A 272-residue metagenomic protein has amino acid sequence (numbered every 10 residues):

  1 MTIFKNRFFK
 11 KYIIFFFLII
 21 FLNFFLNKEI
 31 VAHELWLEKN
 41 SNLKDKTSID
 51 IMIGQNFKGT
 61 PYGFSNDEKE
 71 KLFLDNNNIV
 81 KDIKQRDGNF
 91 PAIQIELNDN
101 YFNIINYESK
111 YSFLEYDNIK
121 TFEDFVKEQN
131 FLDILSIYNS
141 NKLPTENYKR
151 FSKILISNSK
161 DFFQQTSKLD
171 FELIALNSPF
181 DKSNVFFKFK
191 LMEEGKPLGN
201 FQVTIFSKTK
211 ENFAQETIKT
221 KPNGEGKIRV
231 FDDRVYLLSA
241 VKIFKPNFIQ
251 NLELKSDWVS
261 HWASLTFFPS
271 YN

Functional and structural regions predicted by a protein language model:
M1-F9: N-terminal secretory signal peptides that target proteins for export/translocation
F15-F24: Bacterial N-terminal signal peptides
V31-K46, F125-F187, M192-P197, T209-E211 (+1 more regions): Beta-strand-rich domain onsets/edges
V31-Q94: Start-of-domain marker
E70-I79, Q202-I218: Short amphipathic beta-strand segments in non-cytosolic proteins
G88-P91, K219-R234: Glycine-centered loop-to-beta-strand initiation motif
I104-E108, V235-I243: A short, solvent-exposed beta-strand micro-motif common in secreted/extracellular proteins
K110-N118, F244-I249: Short acidic/polar inter-strand loop motif in beta-rich domains
